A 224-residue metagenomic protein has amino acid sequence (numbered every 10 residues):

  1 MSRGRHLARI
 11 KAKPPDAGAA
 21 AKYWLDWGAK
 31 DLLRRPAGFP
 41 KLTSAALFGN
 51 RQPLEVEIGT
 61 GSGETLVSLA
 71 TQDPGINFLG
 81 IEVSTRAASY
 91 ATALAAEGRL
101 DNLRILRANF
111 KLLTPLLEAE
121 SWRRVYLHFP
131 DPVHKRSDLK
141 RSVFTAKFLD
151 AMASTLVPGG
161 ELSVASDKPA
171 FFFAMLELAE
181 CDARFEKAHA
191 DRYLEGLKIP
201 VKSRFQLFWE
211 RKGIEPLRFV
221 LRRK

Functional and structural regions predicted by a protein language model:
M1-V56, E64-D73: S-adenosyl-L-methionine
G61: Conserved glycine-rich SAM-binding loop
S84: Conserved SAM/SAH-binding beta-strand->alpha-helix loop
A88-S89, F172: Short alpha-helix immediately C-terminal to the canonical SAM-binding loop
T92-E120: S-adenosyl-L-methionine
F144-P158: A short glycine-rich, Lys/Arg-flanked "PGG" loop and its adjoining helix->strand segment in the class I
P158-S166: Conserved beta-strand signature within the Rossmann-like core of class I S-adenosyl-L-methionine
M175-E177, C181-K224: Class I S-adenosyl-L-methionine
